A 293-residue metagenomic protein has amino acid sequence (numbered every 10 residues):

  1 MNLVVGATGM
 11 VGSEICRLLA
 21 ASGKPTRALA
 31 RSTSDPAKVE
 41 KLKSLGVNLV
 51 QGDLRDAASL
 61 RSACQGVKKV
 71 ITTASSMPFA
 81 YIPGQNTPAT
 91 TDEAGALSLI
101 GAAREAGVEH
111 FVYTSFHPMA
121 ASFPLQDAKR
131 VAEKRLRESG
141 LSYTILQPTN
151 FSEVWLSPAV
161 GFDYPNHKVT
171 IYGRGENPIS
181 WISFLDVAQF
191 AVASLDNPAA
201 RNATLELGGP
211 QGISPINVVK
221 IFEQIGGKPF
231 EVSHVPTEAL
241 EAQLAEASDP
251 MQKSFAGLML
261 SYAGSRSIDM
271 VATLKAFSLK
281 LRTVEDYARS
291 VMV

Functional and structural regions predicted by a protein language model:
M1-K41, L49-Q51, R55-Q65, S75-A89 (+4 more regions): Oxidoreductase cofactor-interface core, primarily capturing Rossmann-like NAD(P)-dependent enzymes
K69, I225, T237-V293: A hydrophobic C-terminal alpha-helical subdomain
V70, F111: Receiver (REC) domain switch-region micro-motif
H234: NAD(P)-dinucleotide binding in Rossmann-like oxidoreductases
